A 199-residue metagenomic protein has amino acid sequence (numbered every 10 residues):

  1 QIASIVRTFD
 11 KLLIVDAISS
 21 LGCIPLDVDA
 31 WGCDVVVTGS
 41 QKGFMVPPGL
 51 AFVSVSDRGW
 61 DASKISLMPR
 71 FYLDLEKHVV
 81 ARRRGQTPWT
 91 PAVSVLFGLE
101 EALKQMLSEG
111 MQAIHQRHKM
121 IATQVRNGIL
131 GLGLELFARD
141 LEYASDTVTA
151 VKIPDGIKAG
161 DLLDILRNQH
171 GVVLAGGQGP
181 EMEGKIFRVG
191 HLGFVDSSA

Functional and structural regions predicted by a protein language model:
Q1-A30: Catalytic PLP-binding core of fold-type I/II PLP enzymes
L13-A17, V36-G39, V46, L174-G176: General beta-strand structural signal in soluble alpha/beta enzymes
D29-Q41: Conserved active-site segment immediately N-terminal to the catalytic lysine that forms the internal aldimine
Q41-N127, G131: Active-site C-terminal subdomain of aminotransferase-like
L134-A138, V172-Q178: A short linear hydrophobic-aromatic micro-motif
L136-Q169: Conserved PLP-binding catalytic core of the aspartate aminotransferase-like
E181-A199: PLP-dependent enzyme catalytic core of the Aspartate aminotransferase-like
